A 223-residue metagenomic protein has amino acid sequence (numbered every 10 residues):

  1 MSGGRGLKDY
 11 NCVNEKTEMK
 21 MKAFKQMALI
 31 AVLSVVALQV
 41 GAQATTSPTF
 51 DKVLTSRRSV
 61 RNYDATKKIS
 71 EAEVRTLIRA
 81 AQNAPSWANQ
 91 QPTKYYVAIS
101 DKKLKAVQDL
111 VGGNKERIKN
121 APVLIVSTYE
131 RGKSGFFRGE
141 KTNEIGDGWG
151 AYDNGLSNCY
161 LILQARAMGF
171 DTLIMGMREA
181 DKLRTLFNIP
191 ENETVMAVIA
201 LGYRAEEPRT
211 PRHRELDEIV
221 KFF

Functional and structural regions predicted by a protein language model:
G4-K20: Short, Lys/Arg-enriched N-terminal segments with co-localized hydrophobic residues within the first ~10-30 amino acids
C12, V40-F223: Acidic, surface-exposed loops and disordered segments
M19-A28: Bacterial N-terminal signal peptides that target proteins for export
L33-S34: Short, linear, compositionally biased motifs with a strong N-terminal bias
